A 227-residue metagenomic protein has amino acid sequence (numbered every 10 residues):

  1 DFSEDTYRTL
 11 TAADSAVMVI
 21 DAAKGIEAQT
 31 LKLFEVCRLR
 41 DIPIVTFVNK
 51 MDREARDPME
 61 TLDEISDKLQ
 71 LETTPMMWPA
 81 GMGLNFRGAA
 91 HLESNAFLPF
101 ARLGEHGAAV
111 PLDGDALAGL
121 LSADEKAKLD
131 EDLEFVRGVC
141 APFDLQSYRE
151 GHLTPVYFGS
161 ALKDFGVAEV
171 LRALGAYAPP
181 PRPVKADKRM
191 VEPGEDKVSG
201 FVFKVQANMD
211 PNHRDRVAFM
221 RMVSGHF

Functional and structural regions predicted by a protein language model:
D1-F227: Structural and coupling elements of P-loop NTPases
